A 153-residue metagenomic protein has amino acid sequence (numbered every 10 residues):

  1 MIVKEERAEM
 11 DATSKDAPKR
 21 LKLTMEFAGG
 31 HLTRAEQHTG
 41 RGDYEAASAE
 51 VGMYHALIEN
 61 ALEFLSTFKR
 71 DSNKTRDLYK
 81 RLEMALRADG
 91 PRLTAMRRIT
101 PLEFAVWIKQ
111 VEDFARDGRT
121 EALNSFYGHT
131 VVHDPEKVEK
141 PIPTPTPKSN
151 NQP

Functional and structural regions predicted by a protein language model:
M1-P153: Long, charged/polar, soluble alpha-helical segments
